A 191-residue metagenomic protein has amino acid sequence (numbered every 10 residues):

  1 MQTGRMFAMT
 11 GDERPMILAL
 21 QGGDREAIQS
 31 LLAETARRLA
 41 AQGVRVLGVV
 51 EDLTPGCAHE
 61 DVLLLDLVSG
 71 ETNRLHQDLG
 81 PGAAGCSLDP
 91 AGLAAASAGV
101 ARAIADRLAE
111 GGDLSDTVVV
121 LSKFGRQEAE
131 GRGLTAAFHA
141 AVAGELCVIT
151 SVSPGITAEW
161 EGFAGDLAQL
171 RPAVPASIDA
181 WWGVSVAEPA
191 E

Functional and structural regions predicted by a protein language model:
Q2-V46: Glycine-rich P-loop/Walker A and Walker A-like loops and their local beta1-loop-alpha1 context in P-loop NTPases
A33-P81: N-terminal phosphate/diphosphate-binding loop that engages ATP/GTP or pyrophosphate donors across diverse enzyme folds
T35-R38, G133-G144: Catalytic-core regions built around general acid/base machinery
G82-V119, E128-A129: Phosphate-binding/switch loop-helix module in NTP-utilizing enzymes
L121, L146-P154: Structural recognition of the conserved hydrophobic beta-strand(s) that form the central parallel beta-sheet of P-loop
E128-L134, W160: Conserved ATPase-coupling elements of RecA-like P-loop NTPase cores
P154-A168: Glycine-rich, charge-decorated loop segments at or immediately adjacent to ligand/cofactor-binding or catalytic sites
V174-E191: A charged, well-structured terminal subsegment
